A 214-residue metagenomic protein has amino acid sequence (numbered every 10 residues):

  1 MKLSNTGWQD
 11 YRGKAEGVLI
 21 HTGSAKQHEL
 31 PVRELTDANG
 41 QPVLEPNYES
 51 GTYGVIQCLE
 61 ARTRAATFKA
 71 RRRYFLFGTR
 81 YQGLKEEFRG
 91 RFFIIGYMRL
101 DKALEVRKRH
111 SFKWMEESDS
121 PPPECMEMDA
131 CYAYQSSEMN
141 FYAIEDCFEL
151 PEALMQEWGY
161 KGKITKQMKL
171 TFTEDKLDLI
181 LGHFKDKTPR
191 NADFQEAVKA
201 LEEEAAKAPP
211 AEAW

Functional and structural regions predicted by a protein language model:
M1-G17, S24-A25, E105-W214: Contiguous surface segments at macromolecular interaction interfaces
Y11, Y48, Y53, Y74 (+5 more regions): Sequence-level detector for tyrosine residue identity
G13-R91: Short N-terminal edge-element motif at the start of the domain
Y81-Q82, L104-V106: Short, charged/polar surface micro-motifs in flexible loops or helix N-caps
E87-L104: Short beta-strand-centered aromatic/proline hotspots
